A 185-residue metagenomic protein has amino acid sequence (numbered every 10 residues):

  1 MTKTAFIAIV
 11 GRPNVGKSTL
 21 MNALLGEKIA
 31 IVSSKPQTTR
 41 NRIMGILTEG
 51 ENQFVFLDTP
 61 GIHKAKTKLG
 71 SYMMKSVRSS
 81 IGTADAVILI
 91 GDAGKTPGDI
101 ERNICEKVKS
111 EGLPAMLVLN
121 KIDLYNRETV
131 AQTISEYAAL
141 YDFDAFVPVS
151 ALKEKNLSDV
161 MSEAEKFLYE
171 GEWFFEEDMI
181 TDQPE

Functional and structural regions predicted by a protein language model:
M1-A86, G91: Conserved G1/Walker A P-loop phosphate-binding module
M1-N22, G26, I31, E106 (+2 more regions): C-terminal-of-GTPase-core extension/linker across diverse P-loop GTPases
P36-T38, P60-H63, A93-P97, I122-Y125 (+1 more regions): Conserved nucleotide-binding/hydrolysis micro-motifs of P-loop NTPases
T48-E51, K75-F146: Conserved C-terminal guanine-recognition region of P-loop GTPase G domains, centered on the G4
I62, L89-I90, L119, D178-T181: A short, structure-level motif marking secondary-structure boundaries and short turns
